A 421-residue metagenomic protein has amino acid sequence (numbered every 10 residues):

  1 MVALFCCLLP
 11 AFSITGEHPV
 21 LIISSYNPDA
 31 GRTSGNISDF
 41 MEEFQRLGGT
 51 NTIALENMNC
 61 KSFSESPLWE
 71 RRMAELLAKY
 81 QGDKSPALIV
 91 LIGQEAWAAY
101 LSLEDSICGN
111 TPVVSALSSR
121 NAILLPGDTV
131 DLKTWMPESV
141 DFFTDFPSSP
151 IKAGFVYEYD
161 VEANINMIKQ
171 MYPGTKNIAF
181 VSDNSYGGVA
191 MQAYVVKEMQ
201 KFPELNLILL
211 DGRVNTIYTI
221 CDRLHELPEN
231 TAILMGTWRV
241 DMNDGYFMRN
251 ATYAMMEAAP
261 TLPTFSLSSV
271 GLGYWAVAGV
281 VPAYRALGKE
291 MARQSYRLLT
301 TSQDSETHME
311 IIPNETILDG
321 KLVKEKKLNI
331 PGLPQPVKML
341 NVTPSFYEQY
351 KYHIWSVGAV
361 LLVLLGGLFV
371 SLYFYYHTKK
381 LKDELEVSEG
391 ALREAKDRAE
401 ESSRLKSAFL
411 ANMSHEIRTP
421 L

Functional and structural regions predicted by a protein language model:
I22-I23, Q81-G93, P112-A116, N177-S182 (+3 more regions): Periplasmic-binding protein-like
E65-A87, S102-D105, C221-N230: Short, well-structured alpha-helical segments in soluble
N121-P126, K133-D145, A153-T175, A283-T300: Hydrophobic alpha-helical segments within soluble ligand-binding/sensing domains
F143-M199, H308-G320: An alpha-beta-alpha
L210-Q303: Membrane-proximal low-complexity regions enriched in glycine and acidic/polar residues
L299-A359: Hinge/cleft segment of the Venus flytrap/periplasmic-binding protein
N341-L385: Alpha-helical transmembrane signal-anchor helices
V387-L421: Primarily the dimerization/phosphotransfer
